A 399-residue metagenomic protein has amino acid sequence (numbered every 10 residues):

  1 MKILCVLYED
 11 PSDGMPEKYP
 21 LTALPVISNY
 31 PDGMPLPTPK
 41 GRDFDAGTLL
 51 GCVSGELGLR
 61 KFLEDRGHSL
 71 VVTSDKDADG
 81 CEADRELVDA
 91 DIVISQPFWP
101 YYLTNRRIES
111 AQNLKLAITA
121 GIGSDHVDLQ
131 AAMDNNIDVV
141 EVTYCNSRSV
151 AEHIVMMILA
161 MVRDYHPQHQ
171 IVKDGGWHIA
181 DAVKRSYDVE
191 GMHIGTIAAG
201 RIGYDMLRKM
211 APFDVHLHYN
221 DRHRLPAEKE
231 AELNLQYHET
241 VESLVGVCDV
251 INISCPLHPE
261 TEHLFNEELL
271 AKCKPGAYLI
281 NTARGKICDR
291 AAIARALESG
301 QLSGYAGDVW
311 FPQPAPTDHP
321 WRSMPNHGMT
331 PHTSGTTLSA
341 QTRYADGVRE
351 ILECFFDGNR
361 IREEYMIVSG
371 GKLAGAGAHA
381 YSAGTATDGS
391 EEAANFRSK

Functional and structural regions predicted by a protein language model:
M1-I92, A380-Y381, E392-K399: N-terminal glycine-/charge-rich "phosphate-binding" loop or analogous flexible N-terminal tail
D84-L87, I108-A111, V189, S243-C248 (+2 more regions): A short, aliphatic-rich alpha-helical micro-motif
V88-K173, V183-Y187: Phosphate/diphosphate ligand-binding glycine-rich loop within oxidoreductases
Y101-L103, R224-P320: Rossmann-like adenosine-cofactor binding region
A151-Q170, M192, R208-V215, D346-N359: Oxidoreductase and adenylate-handling cofactor-binding alpha/beta cores
H169-D205: Glycine-rich NAD(P)-binding loop of Rossmann-like domains
G276-K399: Rossmann-like dinucleotide-binding domain for NAD(H)/NADP(H)
